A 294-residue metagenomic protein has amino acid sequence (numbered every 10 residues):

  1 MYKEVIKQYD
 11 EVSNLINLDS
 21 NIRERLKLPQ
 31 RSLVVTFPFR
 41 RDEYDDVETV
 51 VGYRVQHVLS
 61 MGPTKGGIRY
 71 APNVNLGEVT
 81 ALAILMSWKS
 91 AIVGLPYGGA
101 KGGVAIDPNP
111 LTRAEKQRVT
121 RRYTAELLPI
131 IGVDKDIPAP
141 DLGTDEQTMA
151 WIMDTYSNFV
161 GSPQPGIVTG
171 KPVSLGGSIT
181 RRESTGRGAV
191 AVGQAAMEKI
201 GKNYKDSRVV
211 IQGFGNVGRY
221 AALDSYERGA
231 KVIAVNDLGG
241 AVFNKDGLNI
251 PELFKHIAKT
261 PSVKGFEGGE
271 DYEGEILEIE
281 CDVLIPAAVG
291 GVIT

Functional and structural regions predicted by a protein language model:
M1-T36: Short, Gly/Pro- and small/polar-rich lid/capping loops
I6, D10, L76, T80-I84 (+6 more regions): Predominant activation on well-ordered alpha-helical scaffold segments within soluble catalytic domains
V35-P108: Glycine-rich, N-terminal phosphate-binding loop and its surrounding beta-alpha-beta segment
R40-D42, V55-V58, N75, L111 (+7 more regions): Short, glycine-/Ser/Thr-/acidic-enriched flexible segments
A71, S90-K205: Glycine/serine-rich phosphate-binding loop and adjoining beta1-alpha1 elements at the start of nucleotide-handling
T169-P172, G177-E278: Glycine-rich phosphate/diphosphate-binding loop of Rossmann-like nucleotide-binding domains
D271-V283, V289-T294: Rossmann-fold NAD(P) dinucleotide-binding segment
